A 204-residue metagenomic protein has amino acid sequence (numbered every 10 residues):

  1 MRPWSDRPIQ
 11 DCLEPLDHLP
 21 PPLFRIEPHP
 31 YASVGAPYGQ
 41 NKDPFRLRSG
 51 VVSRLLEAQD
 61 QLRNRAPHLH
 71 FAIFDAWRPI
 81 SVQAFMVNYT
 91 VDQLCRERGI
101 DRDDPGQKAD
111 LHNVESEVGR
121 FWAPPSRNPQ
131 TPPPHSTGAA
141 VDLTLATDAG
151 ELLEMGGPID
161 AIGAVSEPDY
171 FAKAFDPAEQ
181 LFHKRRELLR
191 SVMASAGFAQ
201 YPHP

Functional and structural regions predicted by a protein language model:
M1-P204: Cell-envelope/glycan interface and biosynthesis
